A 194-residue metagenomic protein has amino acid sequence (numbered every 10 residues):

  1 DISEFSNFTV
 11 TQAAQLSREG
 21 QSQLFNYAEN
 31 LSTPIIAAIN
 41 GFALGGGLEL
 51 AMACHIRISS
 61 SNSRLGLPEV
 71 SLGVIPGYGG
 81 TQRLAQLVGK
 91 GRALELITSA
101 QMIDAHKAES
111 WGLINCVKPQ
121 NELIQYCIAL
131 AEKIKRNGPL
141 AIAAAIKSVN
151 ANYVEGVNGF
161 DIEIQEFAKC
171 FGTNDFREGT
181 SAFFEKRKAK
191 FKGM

Functional and structural regions predicted by a protein language model:
D1-Q12, N30-I35, R187, K192-M194: Terminal-region recognition feature
D1-Y27, A43, V154-E155: Glycine- (often His-adjacent) and acidic-residue-rich active-site loop that binds/positions the CoA thioester
R18, S22, G45, I75 (+3 more regions): Glycine-rich phosphate-binding loop at the start of an alpha helix
Q21, T81, K90-A93, A131 (+3 more regions): A general structural signal for well-ordered alpha-helical segments in protein cores
Q23-N30, A38, L44-T98, W111 (+1 more regions): CoA-thioester-processing core
I58-S63, I114-I162, A168-N174, F191-M194: C-terminal long alpha-helix characteristic of the crotonase
A100-K107: Acidic, divalent-metal-coordinating active-site segment for phosphoryl/phosphodiester hydrolysis, typified by short
